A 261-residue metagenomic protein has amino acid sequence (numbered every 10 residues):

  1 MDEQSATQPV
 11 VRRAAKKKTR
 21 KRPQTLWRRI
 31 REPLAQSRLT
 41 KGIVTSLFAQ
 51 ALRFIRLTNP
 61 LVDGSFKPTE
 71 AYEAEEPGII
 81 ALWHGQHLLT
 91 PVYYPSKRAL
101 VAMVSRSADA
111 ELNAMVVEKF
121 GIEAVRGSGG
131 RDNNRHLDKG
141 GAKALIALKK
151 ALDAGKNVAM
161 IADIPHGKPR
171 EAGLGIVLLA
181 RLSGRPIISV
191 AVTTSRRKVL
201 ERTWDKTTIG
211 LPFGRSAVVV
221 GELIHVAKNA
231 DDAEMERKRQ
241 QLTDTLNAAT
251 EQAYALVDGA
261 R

Functional and structural regions predicted by a protein language model:
D2-Y93, R98-A99, G121-E123, R237 (+1 more regions): Membrane-anchoring hydrophobic helices of lipid-metabolizing enzymes
G42-D63, V101-K143, K149: Membrane-interfacial amphipathic helices and adjacent loop/beta segments that form the lipid-substrate binding surface
I79-A81, M103, N157-I161: Structural motif
W83, D138-A142, P169: A conditional alpha-helix N-cap/helix-loop micro-motif detector
W83-H87, R106-D109, F213: Short glycine-enriched loops at secondary-structure junctions
A144-L179, S183: Catalytic-site beta-strand/loop segments enriched in glycine and acidic/polar residues
R170-D231: A cross-family acyltransferase "interaction/gating" segment
